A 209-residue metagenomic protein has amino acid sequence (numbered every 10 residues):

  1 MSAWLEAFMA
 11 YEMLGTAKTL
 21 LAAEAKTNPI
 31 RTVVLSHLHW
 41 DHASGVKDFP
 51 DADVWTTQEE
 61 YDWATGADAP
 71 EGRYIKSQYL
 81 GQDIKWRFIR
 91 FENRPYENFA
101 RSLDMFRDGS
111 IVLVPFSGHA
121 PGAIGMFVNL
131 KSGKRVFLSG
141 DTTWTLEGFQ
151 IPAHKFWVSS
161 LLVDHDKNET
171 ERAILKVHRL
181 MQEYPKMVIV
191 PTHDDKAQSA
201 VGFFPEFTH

Functional and structural regions predicted by a protein language model:
W4-L21, S132-H209: Cap/insert and terminal regions of metallo-dependent hydrolase folds
F8-P29, D53, Q58-P115, L162-P185: Metallo-beta-lactamase
I30-D41: Metallo-beta-lactamase
S36, T57, G118, L138-D141 (+1 more regions): Active-site flanking residues adjacent to catalytic metal/cofactor-binding acidic residues
A43-D51: Conserved nucleotide-sugar donor-interacting segment of glycosyltransferase catalytic cores, predominantly GT-B
R107-D108, V128-K131: Active-site beta-strand termini and strand-to-loop segments that position acidic
A123-F127: Short beta-strand scaffold segments in enzyme catalytic cores
